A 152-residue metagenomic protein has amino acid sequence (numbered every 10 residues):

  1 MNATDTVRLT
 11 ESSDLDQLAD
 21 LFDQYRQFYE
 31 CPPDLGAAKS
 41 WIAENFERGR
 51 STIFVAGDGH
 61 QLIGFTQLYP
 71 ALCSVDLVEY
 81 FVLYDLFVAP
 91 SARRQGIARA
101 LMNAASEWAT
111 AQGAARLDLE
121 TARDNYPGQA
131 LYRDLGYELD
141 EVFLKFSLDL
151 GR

Functional and structural regions predicted by a protein language model:
T6-D20: A short beta-loop-alpha structural element at the N-terminal edge of CoA-dependent acyl/N-acetyltransferase catalytic
A19-E44: Conserved GNAT-fold acetyl-CoA-binding loop/helix
A43-V55, V82: A short helix-loop-beta-strand connector motif used in the catalytic cores of GNAT acetyltransferases and, in some
V55, Q61-P70, V82: Conserved beta-strand in the GNAT
A71-L83, R93, D140-E141: A conserved beta-turn-beta hairpin within the catalytic core of GNAT-like acetyltransferases that forms part
V88, R94-E107, A130, D134: Conserved acetyl-CoA-binding loop-helix of GNAT-fold acetyltransferases
R99, R123-V142, L148: Conserved active-site alpha-helix within GNAT-family acetyltransferase domains
A109-E120: Conserved GNAT acetyl-CoA-binding A-motif
